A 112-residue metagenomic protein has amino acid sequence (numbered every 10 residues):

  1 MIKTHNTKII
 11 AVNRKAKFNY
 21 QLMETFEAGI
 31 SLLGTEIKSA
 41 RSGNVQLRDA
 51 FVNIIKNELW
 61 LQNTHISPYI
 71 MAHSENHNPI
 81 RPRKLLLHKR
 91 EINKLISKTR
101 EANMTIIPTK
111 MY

Functional and structural regions predicted by a protein language model:
M1-L33: Intrinsically disordered, Lys/Arg-rich N-terminal extensions and targeting peptides of nucleic-acid-associated proteins
L33, I55-K56: Structural motif
K38, Q46, N53, I66-Y69: Short, surface-exposed beta-strand-loop junctions and turns on beta-sheet-rich folds
A50-I54, M111: A structural signal for short hydrophobic beta-strand segments in well-ordered beta-sheet cores
N53, N76-L86: Acidic-enriched and Gly/Ser
Q62-N78: Short, charge-patterned binding micro-sites
L86-Y112: Beta-rich strand-turn-strand
